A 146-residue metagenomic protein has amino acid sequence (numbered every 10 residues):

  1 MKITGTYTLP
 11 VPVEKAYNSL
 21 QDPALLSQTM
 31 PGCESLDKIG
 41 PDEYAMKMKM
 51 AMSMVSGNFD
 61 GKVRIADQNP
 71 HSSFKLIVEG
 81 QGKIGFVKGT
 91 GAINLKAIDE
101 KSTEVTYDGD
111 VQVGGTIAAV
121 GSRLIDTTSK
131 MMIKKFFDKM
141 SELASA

Functional and structural regions predicted by a protein language model:
M1-K49, E100, A146: Hydrophobic ligand-binding cavity/cleft-lining segments
K2-T8, E43-A45, N58-D60, S73 (+2 more regions): Intrinsic-disorder/low-complexity, polar/charged segments enriched in Ser/Thr/Lys/Arg/Asp/Glu/Gln
T6-P10, D37, R64, N94-K96 (+1 more regions): Generic structural detector for well-ordered beta-strands
T8, A51, P70, Q81 (+1 more regions): Residue-level signature for short turns and capping positions that connect secondary-structure elements
E34, G61-D67, G89-A97: Hydrophobic/aromatic beta-strand elements that line small-molecule binding cavities or substrate pockets in beta-rich
D37-E79, K135: Glycine-rich portal/gate segments that line the openings of hydrophobic small-molecule binding cavities
G80-T127: Beta-strand/loop substructures that line and gate deep hydrophobic ligand-binding cavities in soluble
G114-A146: A conserved amphipathic terminal alpha-helix motif
